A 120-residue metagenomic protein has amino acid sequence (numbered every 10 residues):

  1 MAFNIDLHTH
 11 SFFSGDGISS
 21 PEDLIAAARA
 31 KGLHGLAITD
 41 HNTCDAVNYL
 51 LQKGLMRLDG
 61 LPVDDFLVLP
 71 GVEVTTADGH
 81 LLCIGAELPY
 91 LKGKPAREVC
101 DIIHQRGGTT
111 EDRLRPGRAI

Functional and structural regions predicted by a protein language model:
M1-A77, R97-C100: An N-terminally biased module of ancient metal coordination in phosphate/nucleic-acid-related enzymes
N4, T9-G15, V47, A86-I120: Domain-core and long-helix interface of multi-subunit machines
F66-L67, L81-L82, T109-E111: Structural motif
D78-E87: Acidic/polar active-site rim loop that often engages polyanionic ligands
